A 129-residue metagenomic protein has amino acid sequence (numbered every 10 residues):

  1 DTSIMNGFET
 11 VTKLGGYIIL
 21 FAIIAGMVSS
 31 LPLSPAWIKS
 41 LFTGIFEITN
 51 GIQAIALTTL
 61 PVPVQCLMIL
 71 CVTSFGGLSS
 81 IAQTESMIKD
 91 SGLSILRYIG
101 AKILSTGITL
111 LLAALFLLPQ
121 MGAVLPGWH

Functional and structural regions predicted by a protein language model:
D1-I69: Transmembrane helical segments that form the transport core of multi-pass membrane transport proteins
V62-H129: C-terminal transmembrane helix pair
